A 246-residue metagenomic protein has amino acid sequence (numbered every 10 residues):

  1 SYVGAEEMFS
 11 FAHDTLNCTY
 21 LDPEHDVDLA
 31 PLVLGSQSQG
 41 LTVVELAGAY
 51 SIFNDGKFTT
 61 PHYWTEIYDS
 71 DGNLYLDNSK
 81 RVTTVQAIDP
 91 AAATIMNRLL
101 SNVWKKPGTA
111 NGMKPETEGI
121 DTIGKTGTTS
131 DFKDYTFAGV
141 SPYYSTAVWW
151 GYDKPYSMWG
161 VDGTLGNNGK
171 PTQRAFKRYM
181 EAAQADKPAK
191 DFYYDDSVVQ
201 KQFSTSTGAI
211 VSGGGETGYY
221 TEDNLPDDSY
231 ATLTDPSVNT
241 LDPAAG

Functional and structural regions predicted by a protein language model:
S1-Y20, D26-D55, S101-N102: Active-site-adjacent helix/loop patches that line small-molecule binding or acyl-intermediate pockets
D22-P23, Y63: Residue-level detector of family-conserved "landmark" positions at structurally sensitive sites
Q39-P243: A penicillin-recognizing enzyme superfamily signal
